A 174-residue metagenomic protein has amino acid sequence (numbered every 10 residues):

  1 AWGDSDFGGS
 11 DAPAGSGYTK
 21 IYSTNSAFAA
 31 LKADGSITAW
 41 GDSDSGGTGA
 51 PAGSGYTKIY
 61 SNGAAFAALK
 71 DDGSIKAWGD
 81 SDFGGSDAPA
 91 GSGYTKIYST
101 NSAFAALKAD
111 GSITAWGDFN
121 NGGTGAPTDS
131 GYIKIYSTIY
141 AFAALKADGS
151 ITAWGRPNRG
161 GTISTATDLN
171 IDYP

Functional and structural regions predicted by a protein language model:
A1, A27-A30, A39, A65-A68 (+5 more regions): Conserved core positions of repeat-based scaffolds
G3-A14, W40-A52, W78-A90, W116-T128 (+1 more regions): Short glycine/serine- and acidic-residue-enriched loop/turn motifs that recur at repeat junctions
S5, S16-T19, S36, S54-K58 (+2 more regions): Long, intrinsically disordered low-complexity tandem-repeat segments
Y18-N25, Y56-G63, Y94-N101, Y132-I139 (+1 more regions): Repeated scaffold domains used in trafficking and secretory/extracellular systems, primarily beta-propellers
D129, I133-N158: Ankyrin-repeat and related helical/solenoid repeat scaffolds used for protein-protein interactions
